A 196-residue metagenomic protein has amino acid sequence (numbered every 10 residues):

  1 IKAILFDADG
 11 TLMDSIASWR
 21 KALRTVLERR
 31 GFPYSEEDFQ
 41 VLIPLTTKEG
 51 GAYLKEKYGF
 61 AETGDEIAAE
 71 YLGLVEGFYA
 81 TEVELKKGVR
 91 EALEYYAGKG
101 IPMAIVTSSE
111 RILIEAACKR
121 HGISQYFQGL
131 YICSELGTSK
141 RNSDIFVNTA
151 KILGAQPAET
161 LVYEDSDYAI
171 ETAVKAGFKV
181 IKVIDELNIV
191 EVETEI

Functional and structural regions predicted by a protein language model:
I1-I4, E94-A97, E110-R111, E115-I196: Asp-based, Mg2+/Mn2+-dependent phosphohydrolase catalytic module
I1-V41, K175, V190: Active-site neighborhood of HAD-like aspartate-dependent phosphohydrolases
T11, T107-S109: Conserved phosphate-coupling serine/threonine residues in phosphotransfer and NTP-handling enzymes
L12, L85, M103, V162-Y163: Conserved SAM-binding loop
S18, L42-T46, E70, E84-G88 (+3 more regions): Short beta->alpha linker loops
R20, R24, T47-A52, G64 (+3 more regions): An amphipathic alpha-helix signature
V26-L27, K48-A61, A117, T149-A150: Helix-loop "lid/cap" segments that line or gate small-molecule binding pockets
Y53-E91, K99: Metal-dependent phosphoesterase signature
